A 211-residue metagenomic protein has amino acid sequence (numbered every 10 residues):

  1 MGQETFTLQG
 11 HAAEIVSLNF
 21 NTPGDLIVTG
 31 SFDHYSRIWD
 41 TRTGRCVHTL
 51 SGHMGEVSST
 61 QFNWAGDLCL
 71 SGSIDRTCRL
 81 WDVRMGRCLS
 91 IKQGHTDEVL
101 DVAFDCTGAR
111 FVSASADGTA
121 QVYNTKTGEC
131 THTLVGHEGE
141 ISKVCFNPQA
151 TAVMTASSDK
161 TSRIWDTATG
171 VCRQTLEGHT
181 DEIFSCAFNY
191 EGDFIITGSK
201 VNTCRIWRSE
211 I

Functional and structural regions predicted by a protein language model:
M1, A12, P23, T29-D33 (+8 more regions): Conserved strand-to-loop turn within each blade of WD40 beta-propeller repeats
M1, T41-T43, V83-G86, T125-G128 (+2 more regions): Short loop/turn segments that connect beta-strands within beta-propeller blades
Q3-F6, R45-H48, L89-S90, E129-H132 (+1 more regions): A structural motif specific to WD40 beta-propellers
Q9-I15, S51-V57, Q93-V99, V135-I141 (+1 more regions): WD40/WD-repeat beta-propeller blade N-cap
L18, G30, S36-D40, T60 (+7 more regions): WD40-repeat beta-propellers
N19-G24, Q61-D67, A103-A109, C145-A150 (+1 more regions): Loop/turn segments within WD40 beta-propeller blades
L26, G30, R37, T41-E98 (+2 more regions): Solenoidal tandem-repeat scaffolds enriched in leucines and small polar residues
F184-I211: Blade-level signature of beta-propeller repeat domains, shared across WD40, Kelch, NHL, RCC1 and BNR/Asp-box propellers
